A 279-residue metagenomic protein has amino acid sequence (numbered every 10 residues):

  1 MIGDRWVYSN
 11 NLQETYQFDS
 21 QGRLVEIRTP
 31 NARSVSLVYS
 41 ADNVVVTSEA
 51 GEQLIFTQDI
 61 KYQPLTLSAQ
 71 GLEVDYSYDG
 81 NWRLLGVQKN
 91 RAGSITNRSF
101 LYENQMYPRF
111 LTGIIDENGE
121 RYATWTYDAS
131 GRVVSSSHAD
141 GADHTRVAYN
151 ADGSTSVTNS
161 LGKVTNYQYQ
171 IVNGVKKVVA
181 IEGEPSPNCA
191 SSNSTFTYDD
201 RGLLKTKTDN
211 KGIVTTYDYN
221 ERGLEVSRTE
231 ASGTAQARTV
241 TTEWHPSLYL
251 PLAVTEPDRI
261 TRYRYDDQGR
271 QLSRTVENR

Functional and structural regions predicted by a protein language model:
M1-R279: Extended charged/polar low-complexity repeat regions
